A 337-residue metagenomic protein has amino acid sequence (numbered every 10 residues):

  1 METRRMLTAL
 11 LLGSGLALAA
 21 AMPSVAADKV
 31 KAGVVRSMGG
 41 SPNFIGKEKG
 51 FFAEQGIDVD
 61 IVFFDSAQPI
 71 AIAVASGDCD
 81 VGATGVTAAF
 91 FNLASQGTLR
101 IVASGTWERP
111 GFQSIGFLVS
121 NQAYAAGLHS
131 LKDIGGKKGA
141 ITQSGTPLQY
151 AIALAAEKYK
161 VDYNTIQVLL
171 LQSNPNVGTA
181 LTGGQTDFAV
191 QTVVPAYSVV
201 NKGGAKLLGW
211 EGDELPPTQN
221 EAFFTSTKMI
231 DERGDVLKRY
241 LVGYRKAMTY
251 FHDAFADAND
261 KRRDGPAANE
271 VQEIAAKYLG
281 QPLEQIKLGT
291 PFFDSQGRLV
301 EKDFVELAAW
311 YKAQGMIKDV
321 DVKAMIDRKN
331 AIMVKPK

Functional and structural regions predicted by a protein language model:
M1-L11: Bacterial N-terminal signal peptides that target proteins for export
A9-A19: Bacterial N-terminal signal peptides
L18-A26: Sec/Tat signal peptide C-region and signal peptidase I cleavage site
A26-V161, Q167-L171, D187-V193, G209-W210 (+1 more regions): Short, glycine-/small- and polar/acidic-enriched structural segments that line small-molecule recognition paths
I61, L170, T179-F188, V199-G203 (+8 more regions): A residue-level marker of the well-folded mature domains of exported/periplasmic proteins
W107-G116, G204-M229, R233, L241 (+1 more regions): Periplasmic-binding protein-like
D231-M316: Secondary-structure end/capping motifs
F304-K337: Conserved C-terminal helix/tail region of periplasmic/extracytoplasmic solute-binding proteins
